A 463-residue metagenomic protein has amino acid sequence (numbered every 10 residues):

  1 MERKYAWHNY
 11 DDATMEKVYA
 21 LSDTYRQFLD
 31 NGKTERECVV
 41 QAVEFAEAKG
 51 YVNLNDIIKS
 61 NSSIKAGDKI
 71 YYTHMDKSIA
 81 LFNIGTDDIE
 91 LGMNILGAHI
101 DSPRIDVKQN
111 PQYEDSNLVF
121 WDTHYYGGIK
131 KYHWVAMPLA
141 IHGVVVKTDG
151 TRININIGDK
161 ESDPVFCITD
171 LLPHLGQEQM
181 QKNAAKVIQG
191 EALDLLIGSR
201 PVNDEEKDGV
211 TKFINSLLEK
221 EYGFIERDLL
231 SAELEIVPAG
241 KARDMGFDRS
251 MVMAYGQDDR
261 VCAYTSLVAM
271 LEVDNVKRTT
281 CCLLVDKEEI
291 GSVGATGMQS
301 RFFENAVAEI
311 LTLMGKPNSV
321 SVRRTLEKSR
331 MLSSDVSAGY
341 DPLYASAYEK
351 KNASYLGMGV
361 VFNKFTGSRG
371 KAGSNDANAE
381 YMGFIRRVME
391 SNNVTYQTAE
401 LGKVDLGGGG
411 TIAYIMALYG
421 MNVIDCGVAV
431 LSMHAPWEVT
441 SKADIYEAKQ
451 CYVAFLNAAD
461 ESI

Functional and structural regions predicted by a protein language model:
M1-I463: N-terminal hydrophobic/helix-forming segments and targeting peptides
